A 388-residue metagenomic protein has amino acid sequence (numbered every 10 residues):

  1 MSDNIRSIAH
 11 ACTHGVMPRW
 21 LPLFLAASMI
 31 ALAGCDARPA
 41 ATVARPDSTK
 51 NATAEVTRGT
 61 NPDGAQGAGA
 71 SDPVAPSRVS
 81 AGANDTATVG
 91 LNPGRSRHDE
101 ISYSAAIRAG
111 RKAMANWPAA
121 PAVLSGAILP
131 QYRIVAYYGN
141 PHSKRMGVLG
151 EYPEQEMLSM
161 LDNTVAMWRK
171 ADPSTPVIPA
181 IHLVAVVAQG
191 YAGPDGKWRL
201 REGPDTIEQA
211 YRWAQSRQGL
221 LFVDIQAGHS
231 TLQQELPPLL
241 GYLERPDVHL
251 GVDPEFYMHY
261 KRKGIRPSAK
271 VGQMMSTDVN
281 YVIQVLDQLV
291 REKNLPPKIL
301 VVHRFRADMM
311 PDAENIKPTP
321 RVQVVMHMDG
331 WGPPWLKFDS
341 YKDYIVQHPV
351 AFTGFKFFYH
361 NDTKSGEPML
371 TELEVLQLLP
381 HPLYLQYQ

Functional and structural regions predicted by a protein language model:
N4-L21: Bacterial N-terminal signal peptides that target proteins for export
L32-G34: C-terminal motif of bacterial Sec signal peptides marking the signal peptidase cleavage site
D36-L200, P318-V322, W335-Q388: Alpha/beta catalytic barrel-like cores
M167-A171, P176-F256: Substrate-binding cleft of extracellular glycoside hydrolase catalytic domains
P204-I207, L243-P254, S276-N280, R321-L336: Acidic, His- and aromatic-enriched active-site or binding-groove loops in soluble protein domains that engage sugars
A227-T231, N294-D308: Aromatic-lined carbohydrate-recognition surfaces of secreted/lumenal glycan-active proteins
H229-L250, I265-L295: Eukaryote-skewed repeat-based solenoidal scaffolds used as protein-protein interaction platforms, primarily
Y257-P267: Outer-membrane beta-barrel translocator/channel fold
